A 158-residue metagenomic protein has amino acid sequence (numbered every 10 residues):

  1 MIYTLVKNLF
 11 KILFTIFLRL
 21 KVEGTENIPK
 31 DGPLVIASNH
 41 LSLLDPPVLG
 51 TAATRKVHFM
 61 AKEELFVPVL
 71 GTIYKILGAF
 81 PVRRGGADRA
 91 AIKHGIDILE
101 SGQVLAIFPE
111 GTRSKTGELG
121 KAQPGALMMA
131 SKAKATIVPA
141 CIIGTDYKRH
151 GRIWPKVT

Functional and structural regions predicted by a protein language model:
M1-R19: N-terminal membrane-anchoring alpha-helices
V6, T15-I16, P29-G86, H94: Catalytic core of membrane glycerolipid acyltransferases/transacylases, capturing the structured, soluble-facing
T15-E23, I143-D146: Short gly/ser/thr-rich secondary-structure transition/capping motifs
H40, E63, G111, A140-T145: Short secondary-structure boundary segments
A79-P109: Helix-adjacent hinge/juxtasegments
I98-A126, A133: Catalytic-site beta-strand/loop segments enriched in glycine and acidic/polar residues
E118-T158: A cross-family acyltransferase "interaction/gating" segment
